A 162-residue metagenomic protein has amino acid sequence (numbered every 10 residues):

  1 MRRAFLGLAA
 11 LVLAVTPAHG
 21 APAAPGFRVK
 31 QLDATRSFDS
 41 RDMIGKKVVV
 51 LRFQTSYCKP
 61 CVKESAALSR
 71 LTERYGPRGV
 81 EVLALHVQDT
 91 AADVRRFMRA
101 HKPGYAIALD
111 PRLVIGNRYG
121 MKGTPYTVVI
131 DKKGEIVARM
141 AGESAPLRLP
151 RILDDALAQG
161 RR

Functional and structural regions predicted by a protein language model:
M1-L6: Bacterial N-terminal signal peptides that target proteins for export
G7-A14: Bacterial N-terminal signal peptides
A14-K30: N-proximal helix/coil linker or "cap" segments that precede and/or mark the start of modular domains
R28-V48: A short beta-strand-turn-helix
K46-V49, Q54-Y57, G123: Short pre-active-site segment immediately N-terminal to redox-active cysteine/selenocysteine motifs in thiol-based
F53-R70: Conserved redox-active cysteine motifs that mediate thiol-disulfide chemistry, especially di-cysteine Cys-X(1-2)-Cys
K63, E73-R112, T124: Conserved segment of the thioredoxin-like fold in thiol-based oxidoreductases
R99-G104, P111-D154: Thiol/disulfide oxidoreductase modules built on the thioredoxin-like
